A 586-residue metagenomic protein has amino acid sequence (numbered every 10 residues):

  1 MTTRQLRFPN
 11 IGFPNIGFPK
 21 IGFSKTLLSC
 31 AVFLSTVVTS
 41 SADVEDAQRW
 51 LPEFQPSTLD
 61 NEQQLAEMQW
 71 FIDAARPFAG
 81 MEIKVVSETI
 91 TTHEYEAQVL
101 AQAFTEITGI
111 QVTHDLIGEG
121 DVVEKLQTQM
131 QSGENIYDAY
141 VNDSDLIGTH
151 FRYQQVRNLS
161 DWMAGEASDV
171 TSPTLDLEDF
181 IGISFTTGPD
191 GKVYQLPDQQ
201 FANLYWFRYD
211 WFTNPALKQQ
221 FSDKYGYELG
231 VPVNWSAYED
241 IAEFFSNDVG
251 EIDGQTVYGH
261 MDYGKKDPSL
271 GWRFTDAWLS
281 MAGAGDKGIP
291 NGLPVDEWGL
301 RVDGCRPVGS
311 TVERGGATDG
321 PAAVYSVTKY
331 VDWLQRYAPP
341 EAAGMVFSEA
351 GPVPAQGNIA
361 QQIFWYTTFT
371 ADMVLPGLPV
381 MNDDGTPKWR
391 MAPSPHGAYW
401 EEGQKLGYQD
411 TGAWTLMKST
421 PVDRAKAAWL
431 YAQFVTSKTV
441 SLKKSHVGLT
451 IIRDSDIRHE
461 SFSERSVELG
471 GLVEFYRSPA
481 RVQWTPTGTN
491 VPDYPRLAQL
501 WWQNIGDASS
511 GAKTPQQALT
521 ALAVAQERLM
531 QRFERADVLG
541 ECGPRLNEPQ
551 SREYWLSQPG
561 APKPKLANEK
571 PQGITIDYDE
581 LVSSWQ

Functional and structural regions predicted by a protein language model:
V44-P77, S144-L204, K388-S394, P564-W585: Hinge/lid segment of periplasmic solute-binding proteins
D60, L65-M68, G80-V99, F201: Extracytoplasmic "Venus flytrap"
E67-A74, T91-Q111, W206, D210 (+1 more regions): Short, polar/charged alpha-helical segment
M68-Q69, E82, P387-H396, S445-A508 (+3 more regions): Long, aromatic- and glycine/proline-rich binding clefts that accommodate carbohydrate-like moieties
Q102-D179, N214-A216, Q220-S222, V353 (+2 more regions): Extracytoplasmic "Venus flytrap"/periplasmic binding protein-like
S144-V156, S160-A164, F180-Y227, E239 (+3 more regions): Periplasmic solute-binding protein
T187, Q335-P340, G377-I457, A480-N490 (+2 more regions): Extracytoplasmic/periplasmic substrate-recognition and gating elements
A237-E243, S280-G344, S394: Glycine-centered hinge/linker elements that transmit conformational signals in sensory and ligand-binding systems
